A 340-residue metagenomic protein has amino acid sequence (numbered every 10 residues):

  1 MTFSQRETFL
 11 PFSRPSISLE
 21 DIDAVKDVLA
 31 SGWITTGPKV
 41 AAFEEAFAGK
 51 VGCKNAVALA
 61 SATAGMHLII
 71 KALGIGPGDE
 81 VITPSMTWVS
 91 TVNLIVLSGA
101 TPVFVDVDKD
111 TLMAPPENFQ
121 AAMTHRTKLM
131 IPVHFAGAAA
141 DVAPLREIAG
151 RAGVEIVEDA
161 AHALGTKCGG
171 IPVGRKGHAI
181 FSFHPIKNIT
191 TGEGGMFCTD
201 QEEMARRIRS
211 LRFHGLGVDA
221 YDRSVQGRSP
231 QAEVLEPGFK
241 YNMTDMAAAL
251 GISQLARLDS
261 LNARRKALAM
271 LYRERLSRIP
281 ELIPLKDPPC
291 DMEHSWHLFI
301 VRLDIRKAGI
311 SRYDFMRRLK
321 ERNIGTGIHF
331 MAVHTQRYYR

Functional and structural regions predicted by a protein language model:
M1-I34, P38, E233-L235: N-terminal "arm"/small-domain region of PLP-dependent enzymes with the aminotransferase-like
P11, L129, I180, M196 (+1 more regions): Short aromatic/hydrophobic contact patches that present stacked aromatics for nucleic-acid/ligand binding
W33-E80, L94-S98, F104-D106, I171: Phosphate-binding glycine-rich loop
A41-E45, C53-A56, E117, L129-V133 (+5 more regions): PLP-dependent aminotransferase class I/II
V57, I82, V103, E155-V157 (+3 more regions): Structural detector of well-ordered beta-strand residues that form the stable sheet scaffold of enzyme domains
K71-A160, K167: PLP-dependent aminotransferase-like
E158-T190, R206, P230-L235: Conserved active-site segment immediately N-terminal to the catalytic lysine that forms the internal aldimine
G174, S182, G195-D200, I252: Short beta-strand-to-turn element immediately C-terminal to the catalytic PLP-Schiff-base lysine in fold type I
